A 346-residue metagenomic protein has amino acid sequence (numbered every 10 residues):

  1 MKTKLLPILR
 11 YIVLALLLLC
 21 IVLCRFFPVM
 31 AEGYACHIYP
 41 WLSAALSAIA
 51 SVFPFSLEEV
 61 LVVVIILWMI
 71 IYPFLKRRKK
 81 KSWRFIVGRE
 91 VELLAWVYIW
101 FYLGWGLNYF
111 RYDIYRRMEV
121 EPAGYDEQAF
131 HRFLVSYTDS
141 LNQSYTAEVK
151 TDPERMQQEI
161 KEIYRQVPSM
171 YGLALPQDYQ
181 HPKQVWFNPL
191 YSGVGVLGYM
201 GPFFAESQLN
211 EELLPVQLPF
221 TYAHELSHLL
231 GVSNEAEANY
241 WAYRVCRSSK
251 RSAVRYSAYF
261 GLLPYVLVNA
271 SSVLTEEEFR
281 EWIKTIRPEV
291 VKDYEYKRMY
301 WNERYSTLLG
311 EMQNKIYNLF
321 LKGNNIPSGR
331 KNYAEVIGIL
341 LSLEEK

Functional and structural regions predicted by a protein language model:
M1-I12: N-terminal membrane topogenic signal
A15-L75: Membrane-embedded alpha-helical segments of integral membrane proteins
P54, L218-R244: Active-site recognition of the HExxH zinc-binding catalytic motif
L67-F74, K81-R116: Transmembrane alpha-helices and immediately adjacent membrane-cytoplasm interface residues in multi-pass integral
L107-L173, Y191: Membrane-interface segments at or immediately adjacent to transmembrane helices that form the boundary between
F130-Y137, S233-E276: Post-HExxH zinc-binding segment in Zn-dependent metallohydrolases
A147-S207, E211, P215: Auxiliary, metal-adjacent structural segments of Zn-dependent hydrolase domains
E289-K346: Pan-zinc metallopeptidase signature
